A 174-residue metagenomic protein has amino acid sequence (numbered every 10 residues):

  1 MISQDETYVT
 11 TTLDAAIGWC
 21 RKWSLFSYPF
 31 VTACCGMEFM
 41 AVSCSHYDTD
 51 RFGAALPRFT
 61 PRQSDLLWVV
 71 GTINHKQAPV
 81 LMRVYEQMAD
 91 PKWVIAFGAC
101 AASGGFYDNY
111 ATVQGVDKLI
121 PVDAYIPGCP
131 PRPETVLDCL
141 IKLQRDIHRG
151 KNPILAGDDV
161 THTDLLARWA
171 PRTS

Functional and structural regions predicted by a protein language model:
M1-Q63: N-terminal, charge-rich interaction modules
T7-T12, T32, T49, T60 (+5 more regions): Residue-identity detector for threonine
V9-A16, Y85, Y110, D146 (+2 more regions): Aromatic-enriched hydrophobic runs in primary sequence
I17-S24, A89, Q144, H148: Generic secondary-structure transition motif, activating predominantly at the C-termini of alpha-helices
F39-Y47, R51-L119, I126-T135: Cofactor-cradling patches in redox/metallo enzymes
V116-S174: C-terminal functional extensions of proteins
